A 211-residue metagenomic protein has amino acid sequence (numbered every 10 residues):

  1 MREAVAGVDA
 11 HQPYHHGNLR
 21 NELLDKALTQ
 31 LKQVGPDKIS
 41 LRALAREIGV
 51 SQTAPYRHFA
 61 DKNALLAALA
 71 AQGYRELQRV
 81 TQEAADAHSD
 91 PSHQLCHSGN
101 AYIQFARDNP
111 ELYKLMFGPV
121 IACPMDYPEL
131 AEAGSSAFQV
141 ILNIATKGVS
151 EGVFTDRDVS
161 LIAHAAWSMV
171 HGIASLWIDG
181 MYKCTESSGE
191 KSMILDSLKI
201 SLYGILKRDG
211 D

Functional and structural regions predicted by a protein language model:
M1-G7, F138-Q139, N143-E151, S175 (+2 more regions): C-terminal peripheral helix-coil segments that are non-catalytic and often amphipathic
H11, Q72-C96, D126-A131, S135 (+1 more regions): Amphipathic alpha-helical linker/stalk segments
L19-A27, L44, L69-G73, L77 (+2 more regions): Generic hydrophobic, amphipathic alpha-helix propensity
E22, Q33-A64, A68: Helix-turn-helix
L31, L66-G73, M116: Alpha-helical DNA-contacting segments of helix-turn-helix folds
K62, L69, G73, L77 (+6 more regions): Hydrophobic/aromatic residues within well-ordered alpha-helical segments
Q82-L112, I162-A166, D211: Hydrophobic alpha-helical connector segments
D108-N143, C184-S188: Short secondary-structure transition hinges
